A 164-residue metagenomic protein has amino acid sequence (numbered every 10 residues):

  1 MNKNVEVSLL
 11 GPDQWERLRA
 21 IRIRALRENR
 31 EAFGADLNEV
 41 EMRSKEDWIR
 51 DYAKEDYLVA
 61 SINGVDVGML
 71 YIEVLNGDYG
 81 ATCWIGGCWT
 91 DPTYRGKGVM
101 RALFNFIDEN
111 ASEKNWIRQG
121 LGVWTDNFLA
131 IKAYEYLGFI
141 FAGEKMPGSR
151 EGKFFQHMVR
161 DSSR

Functional and structural regions predicted by a protein language model:
M1-N2, R50: Short, conserved catalytic or adaptor-binding loops enriched in Gly and charged residues
N4-V7: Extreme N-terminal starter segment of soluble prokaryotic enzymes
L9-T93, F104-F106, N110, D161-S162: Acetyl-CoA-dependent GNAT
D56, N115-I117: Short coil/turn segments at beta-strand junctions that form active-site/ligand-binding loops
G64, G68, G98-M100, G138: Conserved phosphate-binding and hydrolysis motifs of nucleotide-dependent enzymes
G87, D91-N105, E113-K114, T125-K132 (+1 more regions): Conserved glycine-rich acetyl-CoA-binding loop
I117-I131, E135-R164: C-terminal "cap" of GNAT-fold acetyltransferases
